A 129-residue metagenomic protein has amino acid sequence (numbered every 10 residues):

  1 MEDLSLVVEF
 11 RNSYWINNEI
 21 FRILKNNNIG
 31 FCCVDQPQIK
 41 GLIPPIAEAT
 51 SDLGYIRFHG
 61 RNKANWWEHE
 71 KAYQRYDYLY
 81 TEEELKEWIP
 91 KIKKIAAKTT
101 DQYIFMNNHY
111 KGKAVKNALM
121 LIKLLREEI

Functional and structural regions predicted by a protein language model:
M1-I129: Residues lining hydrophobic/aromatic ligand-binding pockets adjacent to catalytic sites
